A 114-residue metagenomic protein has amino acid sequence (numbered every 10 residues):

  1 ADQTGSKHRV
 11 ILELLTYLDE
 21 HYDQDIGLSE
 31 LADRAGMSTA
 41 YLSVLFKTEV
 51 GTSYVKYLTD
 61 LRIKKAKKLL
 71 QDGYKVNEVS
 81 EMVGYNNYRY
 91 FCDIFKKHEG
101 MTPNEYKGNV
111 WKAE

Functional and structural regions predicted by a protein language model:
A1-T4: Hydrophobic helix-rich structural segments at or within alpha/beta enzyme and signaling domains
K7-I11, L28: Short, structured helix-loop boundary elements
L12, T16, E20, D25 (+2 more regions): Terminal helix-turn-helix DNA-binding modules in bacterial transcription factors
Q24-T39, S43, T48: C-terminal accessory/binding modules appended to enzymatic or scaffolding proteins
S29, A40, K75-E78, Y88-R89 (+1 more regions): Residues within helix-turn-helix
R34, M82-V83, H98: Residues within the alpha-helical elements of helix-turn-helix
L42, F46, Y90-F91, F95: Short hydrophobic/aromatic patch on the recognition helix
D93-E114: …primarily DNA-binding HTH/wHTH and HhH modules…
